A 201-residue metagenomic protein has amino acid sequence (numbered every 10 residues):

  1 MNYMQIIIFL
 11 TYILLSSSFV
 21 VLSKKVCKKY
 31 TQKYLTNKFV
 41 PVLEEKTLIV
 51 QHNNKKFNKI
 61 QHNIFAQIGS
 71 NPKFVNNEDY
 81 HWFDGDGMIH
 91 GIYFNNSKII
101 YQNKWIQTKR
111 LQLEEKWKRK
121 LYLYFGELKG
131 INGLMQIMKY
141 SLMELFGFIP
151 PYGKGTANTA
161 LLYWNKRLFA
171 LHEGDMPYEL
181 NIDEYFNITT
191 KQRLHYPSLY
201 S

Functional and structural regions predicted by a protein language model:
M4-S16: Cleavable N-terminal signal peptides of Sec/SRP-targeted secreted and luminal proteins
F19-S201: Beta-propeller domains
